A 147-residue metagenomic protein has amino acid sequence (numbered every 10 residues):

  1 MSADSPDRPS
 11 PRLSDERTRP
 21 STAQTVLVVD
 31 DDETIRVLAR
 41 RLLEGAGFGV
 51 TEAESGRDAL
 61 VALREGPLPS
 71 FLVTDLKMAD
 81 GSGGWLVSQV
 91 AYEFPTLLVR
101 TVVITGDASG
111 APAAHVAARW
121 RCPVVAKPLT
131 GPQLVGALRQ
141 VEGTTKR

Functional and structural regions predicted by a protein language model:
D30: Conserved acidic carboxylate
R36, A79-D80, S109: The feature encodes the CheY-like receiver
V37-G45: Charged docking surfaces used in two-component/phosphorelay signaling
E52-F71, Y92: Acidic, metal-coordinating helix/loop segments flanking the phosphotransfer/catalytic sites of two-component signaling
D75-L76: Active-site residues of response regulator receiver
V102-T105: Hydrophobic/aromatic residues positioned on beta-strands within the core alpha/beta folds
L129-R139: C-terminal output helix
